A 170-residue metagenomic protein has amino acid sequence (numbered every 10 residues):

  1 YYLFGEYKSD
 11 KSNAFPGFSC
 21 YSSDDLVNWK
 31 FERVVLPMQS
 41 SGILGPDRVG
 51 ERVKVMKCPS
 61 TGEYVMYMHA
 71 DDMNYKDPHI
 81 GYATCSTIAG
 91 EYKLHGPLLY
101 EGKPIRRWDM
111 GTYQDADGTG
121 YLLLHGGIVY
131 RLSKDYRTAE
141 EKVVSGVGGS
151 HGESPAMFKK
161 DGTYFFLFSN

Functional and structural regions predicted by a protein language model:
Y1-N170: Carbohydrate-active catalytic/glycan-binding domains of CAZyme proteins, especially the secreted or lumenal ectodomains
